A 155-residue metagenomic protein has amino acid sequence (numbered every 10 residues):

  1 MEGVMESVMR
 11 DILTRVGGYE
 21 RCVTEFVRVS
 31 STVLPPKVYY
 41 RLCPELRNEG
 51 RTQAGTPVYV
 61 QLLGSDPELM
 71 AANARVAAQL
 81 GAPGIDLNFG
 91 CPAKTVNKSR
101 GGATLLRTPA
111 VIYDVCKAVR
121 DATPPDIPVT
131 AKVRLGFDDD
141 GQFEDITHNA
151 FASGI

Functional and structural regions predicted by a protein language model:
M1-L80: Glycine-rich, positively charged N-terminal anion/phosphate-binding segment
E2, L62, T104, T108 (+1 more regions): Glycine- and other small-residue-rich loops at beta-strand/loop junctions that grip anionic moieties
D11-V16, E68-I85, F89-G101, P109-I155: Alpha/beta enzyme core
K37-Y39, R100-L106: Short glycine-enriched, charge-decorated loop/helix-capping segments at active-site entrances that position
